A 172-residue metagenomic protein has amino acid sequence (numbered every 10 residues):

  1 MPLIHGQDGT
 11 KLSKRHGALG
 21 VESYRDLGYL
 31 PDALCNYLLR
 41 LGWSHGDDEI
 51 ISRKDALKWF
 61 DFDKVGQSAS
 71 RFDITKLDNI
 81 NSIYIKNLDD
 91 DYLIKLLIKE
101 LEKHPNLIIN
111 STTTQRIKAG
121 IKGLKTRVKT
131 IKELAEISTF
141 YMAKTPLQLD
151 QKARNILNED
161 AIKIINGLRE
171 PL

Functional and structural regions predicted by a protein language model:
M1-I85, Y92, K99-E100: Alpha-helical recognition segments enriched in aromatics with Gly/Pro capping that present substrate-recognition
D90-L172: Small-residue-rich helix-loop
